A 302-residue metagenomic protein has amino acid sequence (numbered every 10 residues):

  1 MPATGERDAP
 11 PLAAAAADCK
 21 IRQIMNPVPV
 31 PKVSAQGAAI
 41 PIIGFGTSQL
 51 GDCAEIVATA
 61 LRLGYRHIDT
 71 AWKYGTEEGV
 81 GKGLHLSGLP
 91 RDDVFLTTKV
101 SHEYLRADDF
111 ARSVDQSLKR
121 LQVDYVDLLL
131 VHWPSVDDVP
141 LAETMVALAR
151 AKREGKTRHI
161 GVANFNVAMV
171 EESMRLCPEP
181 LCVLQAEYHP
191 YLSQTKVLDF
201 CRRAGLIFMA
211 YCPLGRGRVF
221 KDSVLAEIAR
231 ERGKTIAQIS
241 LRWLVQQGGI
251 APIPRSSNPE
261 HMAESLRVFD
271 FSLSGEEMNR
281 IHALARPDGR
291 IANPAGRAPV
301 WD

Functional and structural regions predicted by a protein language model:
R7, A15-V94, A147, V300-W301: N-terminal binding-site loop/beta-alpha segment at the start of enzyme catalytic domains that lines or forms
P27, P134-D302: Beta/alpha (TIM)-barrel catalytic core signal, keyed to glycine-rich beta->alpha loops juxtaposed to Asp/Glu that bind
F45-T47, T70, T98, L128-V131 (+4 more regions): Conserved beta-strand positions
Q49-D52, D69-G79, E103-D108, V136-V139 (+2 more regions): Acidic-and-aromatic substrate-binding clefts and catalytic sites of carbohydrate-active enzymes
Q49-L61, R106-L121, A168-E171, L192-S193: Short, acidic/polar
R91-Y104, Y125-P134, Y188: A short, structured active-site edge motif that brings together acidic residues
F110-V131, R150-E154, L176: CE4/NodB-like, metal-dependent polysaccharide N-deacetylase domain that modifies extracellular/periplasmic N-acetylated
